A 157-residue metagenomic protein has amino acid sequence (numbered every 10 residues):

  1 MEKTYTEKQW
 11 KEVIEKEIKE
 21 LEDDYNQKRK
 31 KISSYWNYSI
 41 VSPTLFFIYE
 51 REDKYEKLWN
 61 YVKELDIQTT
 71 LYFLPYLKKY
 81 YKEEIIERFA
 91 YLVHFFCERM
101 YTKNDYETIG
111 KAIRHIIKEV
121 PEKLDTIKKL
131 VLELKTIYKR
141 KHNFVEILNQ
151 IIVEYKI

Functional and structural regions predicted by a protein language model:
M1-I157: Eukaryote-biased, non-catalytic alpha-solenoid scaffold regions
